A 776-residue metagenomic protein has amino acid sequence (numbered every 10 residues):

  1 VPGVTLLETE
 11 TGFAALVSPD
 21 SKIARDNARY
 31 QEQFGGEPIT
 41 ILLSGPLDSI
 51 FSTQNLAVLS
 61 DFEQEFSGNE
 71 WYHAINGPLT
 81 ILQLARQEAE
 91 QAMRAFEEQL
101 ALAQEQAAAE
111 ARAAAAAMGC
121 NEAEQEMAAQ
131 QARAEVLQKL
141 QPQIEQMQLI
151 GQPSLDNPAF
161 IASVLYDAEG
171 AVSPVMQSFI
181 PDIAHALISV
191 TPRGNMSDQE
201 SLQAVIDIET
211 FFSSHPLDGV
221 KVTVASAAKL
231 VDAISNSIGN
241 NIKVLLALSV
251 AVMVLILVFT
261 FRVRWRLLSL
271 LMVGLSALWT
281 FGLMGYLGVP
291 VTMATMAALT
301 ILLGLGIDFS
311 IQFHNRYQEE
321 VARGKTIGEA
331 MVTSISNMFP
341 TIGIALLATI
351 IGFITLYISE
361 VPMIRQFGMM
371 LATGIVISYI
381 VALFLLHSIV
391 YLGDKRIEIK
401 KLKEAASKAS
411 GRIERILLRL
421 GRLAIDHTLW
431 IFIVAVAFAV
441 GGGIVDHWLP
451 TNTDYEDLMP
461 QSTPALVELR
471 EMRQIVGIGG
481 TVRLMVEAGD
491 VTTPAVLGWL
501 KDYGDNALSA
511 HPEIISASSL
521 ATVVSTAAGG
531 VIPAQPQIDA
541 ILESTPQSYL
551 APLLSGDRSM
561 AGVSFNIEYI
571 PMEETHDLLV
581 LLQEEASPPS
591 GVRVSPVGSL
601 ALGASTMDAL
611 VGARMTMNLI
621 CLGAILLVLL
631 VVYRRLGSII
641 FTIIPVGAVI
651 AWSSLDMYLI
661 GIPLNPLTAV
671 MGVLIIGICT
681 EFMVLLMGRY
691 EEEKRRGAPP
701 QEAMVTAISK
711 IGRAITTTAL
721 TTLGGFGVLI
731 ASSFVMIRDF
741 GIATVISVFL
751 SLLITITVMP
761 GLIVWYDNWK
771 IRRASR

Functional and structural regions predicted by a protein language model:
V1-P2, A28, V332, I380-A439 (+4 more regions): Interfacial helix-loop-helix hairpins and adjacent transmembrane helices of multi-pass alpha-helical membrane proteins
L7-E10, L16-V17, K22-D26, E32-T40 (+4 more regions): Juxtamembrane segments of multi-pass membrane proteins
E122-V263, G498-K501, D505, L542-I625: Extracytoplasmic
N236-V291, I358-P362, T616-N665, A731: Interfacial segments of transmembrane alpha-helices in multi-pass membrane proteins
N240-V244, L270, F309, A322-S359 (+3 more regions): Pore- and gate-forming transmembrane helices of large, multi-pass membrane proteins
I256, G343-G393, L626-L630, W652-P663 (+1 more regions): Hydrophobic, glycine/alanine-rich multi-pass transmembrane helices and their short helix-loop junctions in large
L257, G274, P290-I311, I354 (+6 more regions): Hydrophobic transmembrane alpha-helices
T280-I399, A731-S732: Hydrophobic alpha-helical segments
